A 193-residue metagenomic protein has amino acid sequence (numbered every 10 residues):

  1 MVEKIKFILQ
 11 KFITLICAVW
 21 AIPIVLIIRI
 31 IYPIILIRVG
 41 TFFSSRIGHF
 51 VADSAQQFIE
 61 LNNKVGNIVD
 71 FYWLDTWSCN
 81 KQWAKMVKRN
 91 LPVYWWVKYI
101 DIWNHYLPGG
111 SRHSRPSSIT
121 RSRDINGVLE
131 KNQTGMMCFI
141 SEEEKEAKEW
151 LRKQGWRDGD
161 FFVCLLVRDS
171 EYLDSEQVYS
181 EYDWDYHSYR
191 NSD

Functional and structural regions predicted by a protein language model:
M1-D193: N-terminal targeting/anchoring "stem" of glycan-biosynthesis enzymes
